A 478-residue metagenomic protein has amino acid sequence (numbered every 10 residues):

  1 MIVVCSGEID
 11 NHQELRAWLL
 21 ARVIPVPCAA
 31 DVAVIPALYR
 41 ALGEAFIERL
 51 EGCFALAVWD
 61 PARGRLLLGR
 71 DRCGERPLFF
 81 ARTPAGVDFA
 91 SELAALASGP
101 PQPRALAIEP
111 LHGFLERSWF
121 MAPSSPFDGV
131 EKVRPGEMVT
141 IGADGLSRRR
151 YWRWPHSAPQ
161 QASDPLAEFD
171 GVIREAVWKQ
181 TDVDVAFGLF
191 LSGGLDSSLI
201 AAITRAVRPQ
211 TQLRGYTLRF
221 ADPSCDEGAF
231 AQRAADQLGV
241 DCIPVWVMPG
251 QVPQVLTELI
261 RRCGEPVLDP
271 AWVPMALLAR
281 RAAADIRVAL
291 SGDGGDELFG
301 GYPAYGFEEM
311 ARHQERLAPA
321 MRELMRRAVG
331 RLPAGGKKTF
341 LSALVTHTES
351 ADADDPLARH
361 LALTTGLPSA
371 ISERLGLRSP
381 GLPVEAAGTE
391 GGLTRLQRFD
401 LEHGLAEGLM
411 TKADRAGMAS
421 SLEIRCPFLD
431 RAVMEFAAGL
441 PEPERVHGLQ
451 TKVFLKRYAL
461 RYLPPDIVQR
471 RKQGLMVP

Functional and structural regions predicted by a protein language model:
M1-G264, M275, A279, L460-D466 (+1 more regions): Cysteine-centered catalytic environments shared across enzyme families
Q13, M434-A438: Short, solvent-exposed hinge/capping segments at secondary-structure junctions
R22-A30, P101-I108, L268, A387-D400 (+1 more regions): Structural motif
P84-A85, Q232-L422: Glycine-rich active-site loop/lid subdomains used to bind and stabilize high-energy intermediates
S291, R445-G448, P464-K472: Acidic/polar loop patches that form or flank catalytic/metal-binding clefts of enzymes that bind anionic ligands
G392, S421-I424, E442-H447: Active-site rim elements
D430: Short, conserved phosphate/pyrophosphate- and ester-handling motifs at nucleotide-, phospho-/glycolipid
L475-P478: Short, intrinsically disordered, charge-balanced linker/junction segments flanking boundaries in proteins
